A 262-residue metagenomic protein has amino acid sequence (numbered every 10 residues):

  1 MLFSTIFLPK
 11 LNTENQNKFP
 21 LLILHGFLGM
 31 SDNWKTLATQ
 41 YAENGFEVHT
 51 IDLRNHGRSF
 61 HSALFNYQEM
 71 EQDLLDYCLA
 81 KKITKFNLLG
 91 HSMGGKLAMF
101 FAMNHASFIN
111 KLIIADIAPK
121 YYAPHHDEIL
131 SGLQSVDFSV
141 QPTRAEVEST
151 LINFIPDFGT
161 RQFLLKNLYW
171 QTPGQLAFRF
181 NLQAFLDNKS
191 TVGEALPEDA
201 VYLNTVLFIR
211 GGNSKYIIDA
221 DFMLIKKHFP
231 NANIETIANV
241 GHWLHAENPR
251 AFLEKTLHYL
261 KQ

Functional and structural regions predicted by a protein language model:
M1-L22, E43-F46, I83-T84, F229 (+1 more regions): Alpha/beta-hydrolase fold catalytic core
K10-L11, E43, E47-L89, E254: Active-site loop/oxyanion-hole signature of alpha/beta-hydrolase fold enzymes
G26-G29, S92: Active-site glycine-rich loops that stabilize anionic/oxyanionic intermediates across multiple enzyme folds
L28-T36, V48: Serine-hydrolase catalytic-loop signature spanning alpha/beta hydrolases and amidase-signature enzymes
M103, N110-Q141: Flexible "cap/lid" loop of the alpha/beta hydrolase fold
S139-G193: Conserved alpha/beta-hydrolase catalytic His-Asp/Glu region
P173-H228, N233-T236: Conserved serine/cysteine hydrolase catalytic core
V240-L253: Catalytic histidine-centered segment of alpha/beta-hydrolase-like enzymes
